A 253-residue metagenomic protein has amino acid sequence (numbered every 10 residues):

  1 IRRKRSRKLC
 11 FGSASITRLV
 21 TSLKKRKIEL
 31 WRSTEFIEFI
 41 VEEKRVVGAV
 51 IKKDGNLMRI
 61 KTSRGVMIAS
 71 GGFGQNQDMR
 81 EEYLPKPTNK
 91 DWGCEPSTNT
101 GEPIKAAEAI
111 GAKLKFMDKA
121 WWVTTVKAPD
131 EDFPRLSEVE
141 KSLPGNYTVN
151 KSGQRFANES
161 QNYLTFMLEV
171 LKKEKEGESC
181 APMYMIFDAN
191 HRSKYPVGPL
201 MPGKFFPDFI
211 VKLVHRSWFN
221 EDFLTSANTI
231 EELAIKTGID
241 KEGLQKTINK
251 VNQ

Functional and structural regions predicted by a protein language model:
I1, E231-L244, K250: Rossmann-like flavin
I1-D54, Q77-D78, K127, Q253: Conserved redox-cofactor binding core of oxidoreductases
I1-R5, G74-Q75, Q161, S179-P182: Flavin (FAD/FMN) cofactor-binding and adjacent substrate-gating region of FAD-dependent oxidoreductase domains
S6-S13, K25, D54-P129: Glycine-rich loop(s) and the adjacent beta-strand/alpha-helix scaffold that form part
C10, A14, W31, K61 (+5 more regions): Conserved active-site and cofactor/substrate-binding residues in soluble primary-metabolism enzymes
S33-E35, I51-D54, S63-G65, A69-G72 (+5 more regions): Fold-independent oxyanion-binding glycine-rich loops and adjacent beta-strand/coil segments at enzyme active sites
I37, W121-W122, I248: Conserved beta-strand edge residues that scaffold enzyme active sites
I104-A106, K113-K236: An anion/pyrophosphate-binding glycine-rich loop and adjacent beta-alpha core in soluble alpha-beta enzymes
